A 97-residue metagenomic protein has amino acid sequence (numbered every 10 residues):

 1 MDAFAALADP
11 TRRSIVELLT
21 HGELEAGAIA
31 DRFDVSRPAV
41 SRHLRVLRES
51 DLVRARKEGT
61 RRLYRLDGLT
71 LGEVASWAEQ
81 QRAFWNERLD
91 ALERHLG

Functional and structural regions predicted by a protein language model:
M1-S36, L63-G72, S76: N-terminal helix-turn-helix DNA-binding core of bacterial DNA-binding proteins
E17, D31, R42, R48-E49: Alpha-helical residues within the helix-turn-helix
H21, E25, V46, Q80 (+1 more regions): Conserved amphipathic alpha-helical interaction elements at protein-protein interfaces in regulatory, energy-coupling
A39: Residues in the helix-turn-helix
R48-R65: Beta-hairpin "wing" of winged helix-turn-helix
G72-G97: Amphipathic alpha-helical dimerization/coiled-coil segments that flank or bridge DNA-binding/regulatory modules
